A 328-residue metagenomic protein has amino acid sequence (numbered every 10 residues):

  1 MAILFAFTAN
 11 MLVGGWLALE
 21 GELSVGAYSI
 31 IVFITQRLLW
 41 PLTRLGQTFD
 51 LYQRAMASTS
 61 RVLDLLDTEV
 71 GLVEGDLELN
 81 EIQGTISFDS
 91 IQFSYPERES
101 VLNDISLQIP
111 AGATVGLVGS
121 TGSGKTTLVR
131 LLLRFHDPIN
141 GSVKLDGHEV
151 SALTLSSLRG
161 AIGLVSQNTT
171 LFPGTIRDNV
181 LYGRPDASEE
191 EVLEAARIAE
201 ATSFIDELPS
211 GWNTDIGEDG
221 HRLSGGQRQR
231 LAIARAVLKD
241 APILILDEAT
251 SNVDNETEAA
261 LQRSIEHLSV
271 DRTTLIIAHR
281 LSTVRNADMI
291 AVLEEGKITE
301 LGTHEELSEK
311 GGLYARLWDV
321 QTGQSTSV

Functional and structural regions predicted by a protein language model:
M1-S29: A hydrophobic transmembrane-helix motif
M1-T8, L51-R54, T68-G71, Q92-E97: An intracellular "coupling" helix at the cytosolic face of ABC transporter transmembrane type-1 domains
L12-W16, S60, E248: Transmembrane alpha-helix boundary and packing residues in multipass membrane permease domains and related
S29-V32, G122: Extended, low-aromatic, Leu/Ala- and acidic/polar-enriched alpha-helical coiled-coil segments that form the periplasmic
V32, L39, R159: Conserved catalytic core of two-component sensor histidine kinases
L38-L65: Cytosolic ends of transmembrane helices, especially the final helix of ABC transmembrane type-1 domains
D64, G71, L181: Conserved E/DxxT/N motif and adjacent residues on the DHp alpha2 helix of HisKA-family sensor histidine kinases
E74, L79-V328: ABC-type nucleotide-binding domain
